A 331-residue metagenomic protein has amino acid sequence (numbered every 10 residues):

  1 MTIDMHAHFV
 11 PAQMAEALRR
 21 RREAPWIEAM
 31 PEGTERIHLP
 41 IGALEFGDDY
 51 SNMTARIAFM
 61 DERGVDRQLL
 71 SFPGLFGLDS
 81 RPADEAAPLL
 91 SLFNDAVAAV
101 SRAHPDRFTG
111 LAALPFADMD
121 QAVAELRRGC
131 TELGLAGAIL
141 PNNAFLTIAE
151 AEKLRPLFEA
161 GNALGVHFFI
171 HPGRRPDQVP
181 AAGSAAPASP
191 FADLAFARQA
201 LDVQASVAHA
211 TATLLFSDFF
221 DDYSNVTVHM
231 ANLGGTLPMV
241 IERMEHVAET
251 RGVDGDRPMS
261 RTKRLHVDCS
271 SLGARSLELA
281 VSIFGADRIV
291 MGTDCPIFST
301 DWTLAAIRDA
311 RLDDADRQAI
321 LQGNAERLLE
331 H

Functional and structural regions predicted by a protein language model:
M1-M5, P11-R67, D95-A103, A124-R128 (+6 more regions): Mid-to-C-terminal alpha-helical segments outside catalytic/metal-binding sites
I3-M5, Q68-L70, T109-A112, A138-L140 (+4 more regions): Hydrophobic faces of well-ordered beta-strands that scaffold small-molecule active sites in alpha/beta enzyme cores
H8, A144, G173-R175, L215 (+2 more regions): Catalytic metal-binding/acid-base residues of hydrolase active sites
H8-D48, P176-A205, M244-K263: Active-site gating loops and adjacent loop-to-helix segments of metal-dependent hydrolytic enzymes
D66-A210: Active-site gating/metal-coordination segments in enzymes
L133-G137, N162-H167, Y223-N225, R261-L265 (+1 more regions): Glycine-enriched alpha-helix->loop->beta-strand junction motifs that scaffold or abut catalytic
A208-T211, A248-T250, C269-G273: A general structural motif
L215-S260: Aromatic-lined glycan-binding groove of carbohydrate-active enzymes
